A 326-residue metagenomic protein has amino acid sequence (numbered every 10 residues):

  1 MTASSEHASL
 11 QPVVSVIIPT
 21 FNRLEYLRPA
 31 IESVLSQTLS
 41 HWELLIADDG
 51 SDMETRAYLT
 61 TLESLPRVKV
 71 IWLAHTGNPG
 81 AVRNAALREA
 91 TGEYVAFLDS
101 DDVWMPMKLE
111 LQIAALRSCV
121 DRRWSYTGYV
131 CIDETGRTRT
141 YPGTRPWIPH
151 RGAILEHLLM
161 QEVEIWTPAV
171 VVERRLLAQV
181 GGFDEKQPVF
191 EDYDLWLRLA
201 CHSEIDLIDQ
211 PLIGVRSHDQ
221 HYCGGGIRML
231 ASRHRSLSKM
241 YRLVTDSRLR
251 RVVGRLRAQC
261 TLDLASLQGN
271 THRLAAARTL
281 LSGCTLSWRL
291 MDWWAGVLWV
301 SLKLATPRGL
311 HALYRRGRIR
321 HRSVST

Functional and structural regions predicted by a protein language model:
T2-S9, S217-T326: C-terminal subregions of glycosyltransferases and related glycan-biosynthesis enzymes
P12-S15, S33, E43, D194: Cell-envelope/extracellular polymer assembly enzymes that use nucleotide-activated donors
V14-Y26, A30, Q37-T38, A47: A conserved hydrophobic helix/loop-capping motif in glycosyltransferases and polysaccharide synthases
V16, R88, T127, P146-S236: Conserved nucleotide-sugar donor-binding catalytic segment
S33, S40, D48-Y58, H75-T76 (+1 more regions): A conserved acidic beta->alpha catalytic loop
L73-A90, L111: Glycine-rich, basic loop-to-helix element that forms the pyrophosphate-binding segment of sugar-nucleotide handling
V95: Short aromatic/hydrophobic "clamp" motif used to bind/position activated sugar donors
M107-T140: Conserved donor NDP-sugar-binding/catalytic core segment of glycosyltransferases
